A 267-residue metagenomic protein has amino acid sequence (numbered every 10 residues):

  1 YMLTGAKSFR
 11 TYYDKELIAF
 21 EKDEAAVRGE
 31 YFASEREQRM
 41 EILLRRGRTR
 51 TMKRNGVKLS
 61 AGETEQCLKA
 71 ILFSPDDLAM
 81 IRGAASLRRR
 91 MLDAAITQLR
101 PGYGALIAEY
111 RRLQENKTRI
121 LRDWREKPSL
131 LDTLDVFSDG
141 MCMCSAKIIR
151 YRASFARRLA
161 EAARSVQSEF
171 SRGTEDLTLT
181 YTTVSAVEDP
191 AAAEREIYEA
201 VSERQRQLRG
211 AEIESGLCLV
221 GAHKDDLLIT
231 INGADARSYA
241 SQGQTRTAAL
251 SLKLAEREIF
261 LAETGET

Functional and structural regions predicted by a protein language model:
T4-L87, L92-Y103, A160-S165, I197 (+1 more regions): Nucleotide-state sensing region of NTPase/ATPase domains
G5, R119-R122, I259: Regular, well-ordered alpha-helical segments
R10, R50, R88-R89, K117 (+4 more regions): Basic side chains
Y13-D14, L92, L99-R152: Long, non-coiled-coil amphipathic alpha-helical linker/lever segments that couple catalytic cores to other domains
E63-Q66, S86-M91, R112, D132 (+2 more regions): Generic alpha-helical secondary structure signal
G83, G102-A105, A240-T245: Short alpha-helix boundary/capping segments
K127-T267: Conserved NTPase motor "head" modules and their coupling/switch loops across ABC/AAA+ ATPases, GTPases, and GHKL ATPases
